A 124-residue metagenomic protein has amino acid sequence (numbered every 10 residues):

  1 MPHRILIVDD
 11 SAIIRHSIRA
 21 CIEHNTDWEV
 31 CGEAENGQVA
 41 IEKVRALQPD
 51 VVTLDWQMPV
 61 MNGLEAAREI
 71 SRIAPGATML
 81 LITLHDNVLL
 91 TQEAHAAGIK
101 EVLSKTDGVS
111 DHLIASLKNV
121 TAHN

Functional and structural regions predicted by a protein language model:
P2-I14, I18-I22: Conserved acidic segment of CheY-like receiver
V8-D9, A34, V52: Conserved sequence signature across two-component system core domains
D27-E35, K43: Short hydrophobic/Thr-rich beta-strand motif most characteristic of the beta2 strand and flanking loop of CheY-like
N36-V39, N62-E65: Acidic catalytic/metal-coordinating carboxylates
L47-T53: Active-site beta3 strand of CheY-like receiver
M58: Receiver (REC) domain active-site loop signature in two-component systems and cognate sites in sensor histidine kinases
E65, H85-N119: Alpha4 helix (beta4-alpha4-beta5 surface) of REC/receiver domains from two-component response regulators
